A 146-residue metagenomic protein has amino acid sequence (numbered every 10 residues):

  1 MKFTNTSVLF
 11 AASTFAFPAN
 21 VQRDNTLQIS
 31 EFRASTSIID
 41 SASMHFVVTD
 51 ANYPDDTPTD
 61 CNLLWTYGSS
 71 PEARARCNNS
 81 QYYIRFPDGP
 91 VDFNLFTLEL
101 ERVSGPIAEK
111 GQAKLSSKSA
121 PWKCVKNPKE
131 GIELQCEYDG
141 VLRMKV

Functional and structural regions predicted by a protein language model:
M1-R23: Fungal secretory targeting signals
N5, N20, N25, N52 (+4 more regions): Detector for Asparagine
A11-A16, C61, G111-S116: Small-side-chain structural scaffolding
A19-S70: Short, surface-exposed binding/anchoring microloops in extracellular/periplasmic proteins
S69-V146: Acidic, low-complexity intrinsically disordered segments
